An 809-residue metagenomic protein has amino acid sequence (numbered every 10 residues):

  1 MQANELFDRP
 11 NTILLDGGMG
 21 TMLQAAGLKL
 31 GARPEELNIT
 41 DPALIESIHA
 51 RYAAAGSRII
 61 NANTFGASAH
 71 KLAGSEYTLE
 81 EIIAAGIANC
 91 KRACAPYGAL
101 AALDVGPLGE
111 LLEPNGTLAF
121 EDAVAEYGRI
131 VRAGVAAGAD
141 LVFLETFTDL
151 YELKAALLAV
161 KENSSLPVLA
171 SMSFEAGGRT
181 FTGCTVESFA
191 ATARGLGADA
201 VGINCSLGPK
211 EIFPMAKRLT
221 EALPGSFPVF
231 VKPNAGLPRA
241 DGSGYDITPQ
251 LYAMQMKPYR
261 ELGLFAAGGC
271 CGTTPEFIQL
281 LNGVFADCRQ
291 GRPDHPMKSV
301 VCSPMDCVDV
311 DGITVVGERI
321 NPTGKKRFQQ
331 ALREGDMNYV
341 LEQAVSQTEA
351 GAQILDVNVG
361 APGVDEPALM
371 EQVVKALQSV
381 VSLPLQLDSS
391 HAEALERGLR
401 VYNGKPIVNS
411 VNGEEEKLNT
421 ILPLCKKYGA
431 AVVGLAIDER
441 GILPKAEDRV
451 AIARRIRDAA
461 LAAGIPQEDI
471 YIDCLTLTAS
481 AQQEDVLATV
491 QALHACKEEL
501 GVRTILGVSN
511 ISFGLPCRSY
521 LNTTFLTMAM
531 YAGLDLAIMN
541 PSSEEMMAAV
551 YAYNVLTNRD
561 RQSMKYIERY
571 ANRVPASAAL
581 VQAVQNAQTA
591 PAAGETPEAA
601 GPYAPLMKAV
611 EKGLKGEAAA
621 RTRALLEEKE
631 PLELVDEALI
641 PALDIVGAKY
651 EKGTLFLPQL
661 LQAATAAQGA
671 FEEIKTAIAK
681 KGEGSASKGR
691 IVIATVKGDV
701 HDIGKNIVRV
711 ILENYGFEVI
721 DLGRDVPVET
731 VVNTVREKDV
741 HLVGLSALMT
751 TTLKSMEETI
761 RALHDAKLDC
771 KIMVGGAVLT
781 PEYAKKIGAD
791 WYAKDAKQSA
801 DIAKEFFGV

Functional and structural regions predicted by a protein language model:
M1-D473, L477-V809: Domain-level signal for soluble alpha/beta catalytic cores
